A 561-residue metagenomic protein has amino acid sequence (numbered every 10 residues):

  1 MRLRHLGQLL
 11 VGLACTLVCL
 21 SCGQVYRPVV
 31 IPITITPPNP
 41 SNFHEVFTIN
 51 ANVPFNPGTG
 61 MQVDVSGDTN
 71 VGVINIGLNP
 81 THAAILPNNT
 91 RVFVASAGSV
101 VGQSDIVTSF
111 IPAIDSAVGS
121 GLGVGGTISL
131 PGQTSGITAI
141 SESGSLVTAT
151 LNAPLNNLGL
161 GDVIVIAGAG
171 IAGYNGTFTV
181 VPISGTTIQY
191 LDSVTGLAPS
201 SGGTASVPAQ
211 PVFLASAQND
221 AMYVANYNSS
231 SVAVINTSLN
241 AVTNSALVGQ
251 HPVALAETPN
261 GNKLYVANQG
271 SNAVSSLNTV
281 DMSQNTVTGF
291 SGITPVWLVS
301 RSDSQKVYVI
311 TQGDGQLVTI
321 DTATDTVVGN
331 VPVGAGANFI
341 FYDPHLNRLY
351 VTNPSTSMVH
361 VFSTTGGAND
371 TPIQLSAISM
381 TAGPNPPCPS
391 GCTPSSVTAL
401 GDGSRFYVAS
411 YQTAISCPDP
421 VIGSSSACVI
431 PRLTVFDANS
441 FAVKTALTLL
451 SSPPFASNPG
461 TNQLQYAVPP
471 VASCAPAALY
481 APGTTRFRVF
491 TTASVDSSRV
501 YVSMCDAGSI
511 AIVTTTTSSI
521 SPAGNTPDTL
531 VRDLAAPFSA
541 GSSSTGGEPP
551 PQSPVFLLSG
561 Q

Functional and structural regions predicted by a protein language model:
M1-V11: Bacterial N-terminal signal peptides that target proteins for export
L9-L20: Bacterial N-terminal signal peptides
S21-G132, P208-Q561: Predominantly soluble domains enriched in secretory-pathway, periplasmic, or organellar proteins
G132-A209: Small/polar beta-strand repeat architecture
